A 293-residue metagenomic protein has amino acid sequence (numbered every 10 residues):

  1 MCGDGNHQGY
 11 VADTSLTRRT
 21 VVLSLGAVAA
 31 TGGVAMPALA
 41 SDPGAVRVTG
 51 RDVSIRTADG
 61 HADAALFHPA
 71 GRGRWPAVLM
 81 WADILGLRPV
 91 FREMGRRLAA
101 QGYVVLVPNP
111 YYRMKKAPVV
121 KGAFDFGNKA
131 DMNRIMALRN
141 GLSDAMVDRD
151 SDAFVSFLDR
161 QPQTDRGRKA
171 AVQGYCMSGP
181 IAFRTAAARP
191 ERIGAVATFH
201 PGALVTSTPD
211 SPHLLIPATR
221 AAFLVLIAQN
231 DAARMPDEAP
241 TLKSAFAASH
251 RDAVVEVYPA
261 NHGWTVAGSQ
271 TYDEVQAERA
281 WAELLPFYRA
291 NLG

Functional and structural regions predicted by a protein language model:
M1-L16: N-terminal secretory signal peptides
S15-T20, A29-P43: N-terminal twin-arginine translocation
S41-A70: N-terminal cap/lid segment of alpha/beta-hydrolase-fold proteins
W75-A82: Short beta-strand element of the alpha/beta-hydrolase
D125-A171: Gly/Ser-rich "nucleophile elbow"/oxyanion-hole loop immediately N-terminal to the catalytic nucleophile in hydrolases
D152-P212: Primarily recognizes the serine-hydrolase "nucleophile elbow" in alpha/beta-hydrolase and SGNH/GDSL folds
V225-I227: Short beta-strand/loop motif that positions the catalytic acidic residue of the alpha/beta-hydrolase fold
D252-G293: C-terminal catalytic histidine-bearing segment of alpha/beta-hydrolase fold enzymes
